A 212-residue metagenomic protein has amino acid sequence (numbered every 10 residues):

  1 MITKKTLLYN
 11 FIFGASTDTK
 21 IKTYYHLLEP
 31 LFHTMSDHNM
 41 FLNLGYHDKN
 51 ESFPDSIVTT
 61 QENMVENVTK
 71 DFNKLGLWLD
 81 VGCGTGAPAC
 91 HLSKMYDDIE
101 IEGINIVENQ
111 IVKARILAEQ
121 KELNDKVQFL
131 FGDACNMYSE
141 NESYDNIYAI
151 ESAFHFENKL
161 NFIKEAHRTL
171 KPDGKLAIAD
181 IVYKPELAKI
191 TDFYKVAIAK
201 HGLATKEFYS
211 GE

Functional and structural regions predicted by a protein language model:
M1-M35: N-terminal auxiliary segments of SAM/dcSAM-dependent transferases
D55-L75: Conserved alpha-helix/loop element of class I SAM-dependent methyltransferases that forms part of the SAM/SAH-binding
L77-L79, T85-N136: Class I SAM-dependent methyltransferase SAM/SAH-binding core
C135-I147: A short acidic, Gly/Pro-enriched loop at the edge of an enzyme's catalytic core that lines a small-molecule cofactor
N146-E157: A short SAM/SAH-binding and catalytic strip from SAM-dependent methyltransferases
L160-K175: A short glycine-rich, Lys/Arg-flanked "PGG" loop and its adjoining helix->strand segment in the class I
V182-T205: Short, glycine-/aromatic-enriched active-site segment of Class I SAM-dependent methyltransferases
K206-E212: Short alpha-helix
